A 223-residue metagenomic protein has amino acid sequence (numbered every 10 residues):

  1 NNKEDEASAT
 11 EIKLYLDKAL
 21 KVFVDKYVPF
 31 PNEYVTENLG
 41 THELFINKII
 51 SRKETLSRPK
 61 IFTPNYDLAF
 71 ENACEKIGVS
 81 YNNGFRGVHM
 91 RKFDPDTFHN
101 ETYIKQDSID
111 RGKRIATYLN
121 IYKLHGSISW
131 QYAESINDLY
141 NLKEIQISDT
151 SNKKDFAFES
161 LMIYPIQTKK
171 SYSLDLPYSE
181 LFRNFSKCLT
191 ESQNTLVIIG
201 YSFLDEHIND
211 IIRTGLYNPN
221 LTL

Functional and structural regions predicted by a protein language model:
N1-D17, R52-L161: Extended, H/D-rich, highly charged conserved domains that either
N2-N32, F182, S186, T190: Glycine/serine-rich loop-strand microenvironments at binding/catalytic pocket rims
T10, V35, L56-P64, D175 (+1 more regions): Short, charged/polar micro-motifs that form catalytic or ligand-binding hotspots
K18-G40, L161-Y178: Glycine-rich phosphate-binding "P-loop"
L44-L56, R183-E191: A short acidic-Thr-Gly-centered motif at the start of a beta-strand
R111, S171-L223: SIR2/sirtuin-family catalytic core signature
N137-E191: Acidic, metal/cofactor-coordinating or nucleic-acid-engaging core segments within structured domains
